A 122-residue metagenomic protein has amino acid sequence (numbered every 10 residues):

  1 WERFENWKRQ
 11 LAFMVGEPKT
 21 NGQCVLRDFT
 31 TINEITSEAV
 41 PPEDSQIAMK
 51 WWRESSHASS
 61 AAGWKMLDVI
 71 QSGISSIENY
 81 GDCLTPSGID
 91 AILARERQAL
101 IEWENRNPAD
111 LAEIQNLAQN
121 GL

Functional and structural regions predicted by a protein language model:
W1-L122: Extracellular glycan-modifying ectodomains
